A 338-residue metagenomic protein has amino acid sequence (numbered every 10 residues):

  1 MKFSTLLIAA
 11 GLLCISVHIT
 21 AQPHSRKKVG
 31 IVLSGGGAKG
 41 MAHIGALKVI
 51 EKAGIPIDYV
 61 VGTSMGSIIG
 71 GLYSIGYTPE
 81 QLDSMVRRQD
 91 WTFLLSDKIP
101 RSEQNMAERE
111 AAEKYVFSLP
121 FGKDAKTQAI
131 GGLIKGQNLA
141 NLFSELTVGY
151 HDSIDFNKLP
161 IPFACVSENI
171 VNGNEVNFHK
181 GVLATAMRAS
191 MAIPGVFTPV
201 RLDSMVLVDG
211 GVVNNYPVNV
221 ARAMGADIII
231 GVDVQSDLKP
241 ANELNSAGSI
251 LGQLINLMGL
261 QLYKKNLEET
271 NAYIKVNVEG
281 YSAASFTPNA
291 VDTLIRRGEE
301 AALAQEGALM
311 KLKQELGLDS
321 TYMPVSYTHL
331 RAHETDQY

Functional and structural regions predicted by a protein language model:
M1-R26, S320: Bacterial Sec-dependent N-terminal signal peptides
L13, N169-V171, D336: Short glycine-rich, polar/acidic loop-and-turn segments at beta strand-coil junctions
A21-T63, G71-R331: Patatin-like phospholipase
S67: Catalytic nucleophile loop
A332-Y338: A short, hydrophobic C-terminal helix/tail in secreted or cell-surface proteins
